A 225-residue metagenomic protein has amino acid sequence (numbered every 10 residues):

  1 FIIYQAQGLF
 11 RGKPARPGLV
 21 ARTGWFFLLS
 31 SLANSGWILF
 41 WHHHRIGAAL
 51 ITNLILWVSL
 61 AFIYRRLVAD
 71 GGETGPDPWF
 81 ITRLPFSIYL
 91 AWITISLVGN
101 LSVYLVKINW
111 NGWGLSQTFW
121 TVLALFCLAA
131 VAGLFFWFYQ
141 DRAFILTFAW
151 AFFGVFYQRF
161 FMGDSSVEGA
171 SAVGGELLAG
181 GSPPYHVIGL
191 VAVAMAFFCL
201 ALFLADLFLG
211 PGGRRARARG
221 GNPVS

Functional and structural regions predicted by a protein language model:
Q7-R11, R66-G71, F203-P223: Membrane-interface capping segments at transmembrane-helix boundaries
F26-W37, N53-Y64, T82-N100: Alpha-helical transmembrane segments of multi-pass integral membrane proteins
G36-L50, I108-L115, F136-Y139: Membrane-interface helix caps and helix-loop-helix hairpins in membrane proteins
I55-R65, A129-A130, F152-F156, F198-L202: Alpha-helical transmembrane segments and their membrane-interface exit regions
I81-G133: A mid-sequence, solvent-exposed acidic-amphipathic segment
W113-A130, Y157-L202, F208-P211: Membrane-interface transmembrane-helix boundary segments in multi-pass integral membrane proteins
G133-L146: Membrane-helix interface "capping/anchor" motifs
A143-V155: Central hydrophobic cores of alpha-helical transmembrane segments in multi-pass integral membrane proteins
